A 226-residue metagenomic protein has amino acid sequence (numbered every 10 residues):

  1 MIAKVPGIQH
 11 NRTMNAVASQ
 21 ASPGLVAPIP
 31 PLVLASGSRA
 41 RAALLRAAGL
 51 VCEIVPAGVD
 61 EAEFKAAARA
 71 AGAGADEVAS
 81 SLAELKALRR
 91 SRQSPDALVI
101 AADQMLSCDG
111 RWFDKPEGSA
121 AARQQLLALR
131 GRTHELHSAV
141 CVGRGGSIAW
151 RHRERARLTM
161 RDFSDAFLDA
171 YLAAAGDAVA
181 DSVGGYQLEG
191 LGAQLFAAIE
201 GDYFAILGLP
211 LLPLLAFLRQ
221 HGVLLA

Functional and structural regions predicted by a protein language model:
A3, H10, M14-L98, R111 (+3 more regions): N-terminal polybasic phosphate/anion-binding patch
P30, A102, L136-S138, A156 (+1 more regions): Change "...and in nucleic-acid phosphodiester-cleaving endonucleases..." to "...and in nucleic-acid processing enzymes
L45, A83, D103, A122 (+3 more regions): Residue-level signal for inorganic ion chemistry
V51-A62, V140-S147, D181-A193: Mobile beta-alpha loop/short-helix "lid" or hinge segments that flank ligand
Q104-H134, M160: Active-site-adjacent loop/tail segments of enzyme domains
S107, C141-G143, R161, A198: Short beta-strand-to-turn element immediately C-terminal to the catalytic PLP-Schiff-base lysine in fold type I
Q125-L127, S138-G143, S147-R151, R155-A156: Anionic-ligand binding region
R151-L225: Active-site oxyanion/phosphate-handling segment shared across diverse enzymes
